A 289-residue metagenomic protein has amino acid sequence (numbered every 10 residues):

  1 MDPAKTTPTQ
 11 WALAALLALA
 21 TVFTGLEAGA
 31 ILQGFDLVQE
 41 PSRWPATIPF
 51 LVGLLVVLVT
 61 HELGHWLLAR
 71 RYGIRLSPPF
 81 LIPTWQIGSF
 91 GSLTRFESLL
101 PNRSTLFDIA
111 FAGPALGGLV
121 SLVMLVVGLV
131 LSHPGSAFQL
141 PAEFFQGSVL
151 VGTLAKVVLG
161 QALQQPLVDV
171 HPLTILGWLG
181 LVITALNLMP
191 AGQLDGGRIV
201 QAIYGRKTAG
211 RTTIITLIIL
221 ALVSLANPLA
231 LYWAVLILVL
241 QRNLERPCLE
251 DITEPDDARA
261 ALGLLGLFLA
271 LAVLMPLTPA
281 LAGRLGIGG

Functional and structural regions predicted by a protein language model:
M1-G289: Hydrophobic transmembrane alpha-helices and their immediate loop junctions in multi-pass integral membrane proteins
